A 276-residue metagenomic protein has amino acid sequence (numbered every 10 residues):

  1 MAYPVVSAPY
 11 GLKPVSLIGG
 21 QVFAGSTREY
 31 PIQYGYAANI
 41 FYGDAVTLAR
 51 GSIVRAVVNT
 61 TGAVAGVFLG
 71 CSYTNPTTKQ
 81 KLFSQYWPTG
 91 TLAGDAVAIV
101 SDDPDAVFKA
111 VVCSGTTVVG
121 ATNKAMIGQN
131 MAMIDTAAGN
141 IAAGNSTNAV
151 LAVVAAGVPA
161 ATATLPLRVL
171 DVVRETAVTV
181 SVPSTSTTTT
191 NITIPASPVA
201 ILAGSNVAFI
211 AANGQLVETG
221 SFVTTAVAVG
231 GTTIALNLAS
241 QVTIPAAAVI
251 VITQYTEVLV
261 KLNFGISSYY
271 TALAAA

Functional and structural regions predicted by a protein language model:
M1-S186, T190-A196, A200-S221, A228 (+1 more regions): Surface-exposed, low-hydrophobicity beta-strand/loop segments enriched in small/polar/acidic residues
